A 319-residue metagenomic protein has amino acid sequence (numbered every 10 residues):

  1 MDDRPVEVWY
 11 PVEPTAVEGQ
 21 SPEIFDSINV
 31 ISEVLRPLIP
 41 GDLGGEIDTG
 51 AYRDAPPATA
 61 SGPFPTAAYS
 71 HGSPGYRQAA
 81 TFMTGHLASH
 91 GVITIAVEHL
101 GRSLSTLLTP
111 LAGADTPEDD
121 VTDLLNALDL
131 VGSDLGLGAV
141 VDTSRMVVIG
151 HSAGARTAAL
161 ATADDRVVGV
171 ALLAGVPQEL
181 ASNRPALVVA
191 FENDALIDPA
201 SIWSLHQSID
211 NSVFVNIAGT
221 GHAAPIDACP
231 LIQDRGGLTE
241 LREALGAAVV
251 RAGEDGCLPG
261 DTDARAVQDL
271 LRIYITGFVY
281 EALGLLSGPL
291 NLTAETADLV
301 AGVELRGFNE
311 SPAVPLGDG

Functional and structural regions predicted by a protein language model:
M1-T66, A252-T262: Domain-level recognition of soluble alpha/beta enzyme cores, biased toward histidine phosphatases/phosphomutases
I47-F64, Y69-T106, A195-D198: Short substrate-entry loop that stabilizes the transition state in hydrolases
A79-F82, S89, A112-T143, L160-T162: Alpha/beta-hydrolase active-site loop
V97, D165-V176, R184-P185: A conserved short beta-strand
I149-G154, A158: Gly/Ala-rich beta-loop-alpha elbow adjacent to hydrolase catalytic centers
V188-A190, D194: Short beta-strand/loop motif that positions the catalytic acidic residue of the alpha/beta-hydrolase fold
A195-S201, A224-P225: Conserved alpha/beta-hydrolase "acid-adjacent" motif
A228-C229, Q233-G319: Alpha/beta-hydrolase-fold serine-hydrolase catalytic core, especially in secreted/extracellular enzymes
